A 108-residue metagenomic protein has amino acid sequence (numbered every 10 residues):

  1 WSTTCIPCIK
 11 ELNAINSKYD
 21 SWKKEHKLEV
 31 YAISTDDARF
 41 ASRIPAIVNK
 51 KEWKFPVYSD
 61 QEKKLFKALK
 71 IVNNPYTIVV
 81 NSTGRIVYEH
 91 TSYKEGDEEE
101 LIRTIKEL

Functional and structural regions predicted by a protein language model:
W1-A14: Conserved redox-active cysteine motifs that mediate thiol-disulfide chemistry, especially di-cysteine Cys-X(1-2)-Cys
W1-T4, D37, N73: Short pre-active-site segment immediately N-terminal to redox-active cysteine/selenocysteine motifs in thiol-based
I6-I9, A38, E95: Soluble non-cytosolic domains of exported or imported proteins
C8, F40, L65-L69, V87: Extracytoplasmic/secreted cell-surface and envelope-processing proteins
N16-D20: A structural alpha-helix within SAM-dependent methyltransferase catalytic domains
H26-A41, W53-E62: Thiol-based oxidoreductase modules, predominantly thioredoxin-like and allied folds used for disulfide exchange
I44-T83: Short, internal strand/loop/helix patches that form the active-site neighborhood or redox-interaction surface
V79-L108: Thiol-/selenol-based redox modules, centered on thioredoxin-like and closely related oxidoreductase domains
